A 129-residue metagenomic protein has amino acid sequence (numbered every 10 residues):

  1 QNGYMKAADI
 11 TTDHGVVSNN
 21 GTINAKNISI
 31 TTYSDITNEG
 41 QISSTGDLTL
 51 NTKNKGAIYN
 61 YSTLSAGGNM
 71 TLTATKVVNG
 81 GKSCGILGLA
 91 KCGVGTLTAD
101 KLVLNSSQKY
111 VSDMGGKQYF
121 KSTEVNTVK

Functional and structural regions predicted by a protein language model:
Q1-K129: Low-complexity, glycine- and small/polar-enriched segments
